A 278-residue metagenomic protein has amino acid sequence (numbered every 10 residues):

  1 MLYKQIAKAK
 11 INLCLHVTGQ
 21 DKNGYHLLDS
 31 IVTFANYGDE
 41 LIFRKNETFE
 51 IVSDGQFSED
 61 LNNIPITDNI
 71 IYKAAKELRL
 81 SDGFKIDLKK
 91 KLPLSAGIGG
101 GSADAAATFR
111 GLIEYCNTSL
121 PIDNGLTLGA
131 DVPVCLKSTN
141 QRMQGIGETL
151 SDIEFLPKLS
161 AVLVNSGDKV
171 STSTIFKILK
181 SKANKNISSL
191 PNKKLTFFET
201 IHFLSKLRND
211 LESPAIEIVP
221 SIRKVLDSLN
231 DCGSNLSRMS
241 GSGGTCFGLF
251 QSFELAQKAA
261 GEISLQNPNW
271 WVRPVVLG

Functional and structural regions predicted by a protein language model:
M1-A96, I113-T118, L156-P157, N165-D168: ATP-binding N-lobe of GHMP and related small-molecule kinases
R79-D87, G111-L128, F253-L265: Phosphate-handling active-site elements
A96-D123, V134, S138: DPxDG-like acidic metal-binding loop motif
G100-G101, M239-G244: Glycine-rich beta-strand-to-loop/alpha-helix junction loops that act as flexible
K137-L236, Q251-N269, R273-G278: Conserved, helical-rich catalytic subdomain that frames metal- and/or nucleotide-binding sites in enzyme alpha/beta
T245-Q251: Short beta-strand->loop micro-motif that forms the acidic, two-metal-ion catalytic signature in nucleotide-processing
